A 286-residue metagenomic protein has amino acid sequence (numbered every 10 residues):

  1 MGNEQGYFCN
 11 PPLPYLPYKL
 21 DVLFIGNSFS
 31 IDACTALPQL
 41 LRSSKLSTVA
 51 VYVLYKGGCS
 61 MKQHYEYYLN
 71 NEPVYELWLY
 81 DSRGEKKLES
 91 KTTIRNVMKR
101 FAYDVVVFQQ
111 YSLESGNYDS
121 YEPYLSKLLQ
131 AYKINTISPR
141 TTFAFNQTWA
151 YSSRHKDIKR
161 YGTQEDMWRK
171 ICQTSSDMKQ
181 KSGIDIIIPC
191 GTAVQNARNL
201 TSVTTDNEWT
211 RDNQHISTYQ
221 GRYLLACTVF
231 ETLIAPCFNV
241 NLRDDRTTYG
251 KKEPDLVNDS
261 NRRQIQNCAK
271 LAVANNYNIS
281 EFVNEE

Functional and structural regions predicted by a protein language model:
G2, G6-K45, L271, N276-S280 (+1 more regions): N-terminal module-boundary/linker segments of secreted carbohydrate-active enzymes
D21, T48-A50, T142: Residues at the starts of beta-strands that form the adenosine-phosphate
L23-I25, L54, N146: Short hydrophobic segments within beta-strands
F29, Y55-G58, A150, V194: Residue-level detector of flexible, active-site-proximal loop/helix-junction positions within diverse enzyme catalytic
I31-E122: Conserved SGNH/GDSL esterase-like catalytic core that processes O-acyl groups on lipids and polysaccharides
K45, T136, L233-C237: A generic secondary-structure signal for well-formed alpha-helical elements
K91-Y219, E231: Alpha-helical cap/lid subdomain in secreted, periplasmic, or secretory-pathway luminal O-acyl-processing enzymes
W209, N213-E286: Conserved catalytic region of serine esterases and O-acyltransferases that act on ester linkages in lipids
